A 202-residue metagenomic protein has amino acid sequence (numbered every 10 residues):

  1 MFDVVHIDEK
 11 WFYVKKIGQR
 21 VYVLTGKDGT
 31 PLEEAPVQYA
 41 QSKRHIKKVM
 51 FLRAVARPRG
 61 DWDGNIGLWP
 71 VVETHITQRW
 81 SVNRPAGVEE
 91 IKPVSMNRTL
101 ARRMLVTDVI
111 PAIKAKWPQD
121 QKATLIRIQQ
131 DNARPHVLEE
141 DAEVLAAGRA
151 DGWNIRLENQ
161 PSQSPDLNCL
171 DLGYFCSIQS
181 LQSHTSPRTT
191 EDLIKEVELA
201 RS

Functional and structural regions predicted by a protein language model:
M1-A112: Extended, low-complexity cationic-aromatic segments
M1-V4, L170-S202: C-terminal anion-handling pockets and recognition modules
F2, R44-K48, Q121-A123, S162-P165 (+2 more regions): Eukaryote-biased feature marking scaffold/signaling PDZ-domain proteins and nuclear chromatin regulators
K10-Y13, Q19, A56-D61, A133-H136 (+3 more regions): Short, solvent-exposed loop/turn segments at secondary-structure junctions
T30-A40, L125, Q129-Q130, A147-C169 (+1 more regions): RNase H-like polynucleotidyl transferase catalytic core
N83-E89, W153-E158, G173-I178: Surface-exposed beta-strand-to-loop junctions that form interaction patches on eukaryotic regulatory domains
S95-S162: RNase H-like DDE/DDD metal-dependent nuclease/strand-transfer catalytic core used by mobile genetic elements
